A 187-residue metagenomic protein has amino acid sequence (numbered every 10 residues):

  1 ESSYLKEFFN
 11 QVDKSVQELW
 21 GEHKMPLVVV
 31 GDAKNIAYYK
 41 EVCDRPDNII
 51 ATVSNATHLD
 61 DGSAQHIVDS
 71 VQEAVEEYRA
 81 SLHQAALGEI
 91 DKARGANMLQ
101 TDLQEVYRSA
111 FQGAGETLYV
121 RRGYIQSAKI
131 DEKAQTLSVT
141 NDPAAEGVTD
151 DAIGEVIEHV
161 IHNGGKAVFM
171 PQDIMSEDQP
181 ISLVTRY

Functional and structural regions predicted by a protein language model:
E1-Y187: Terminal alpha-helical anchor/extension segments at protein ends
